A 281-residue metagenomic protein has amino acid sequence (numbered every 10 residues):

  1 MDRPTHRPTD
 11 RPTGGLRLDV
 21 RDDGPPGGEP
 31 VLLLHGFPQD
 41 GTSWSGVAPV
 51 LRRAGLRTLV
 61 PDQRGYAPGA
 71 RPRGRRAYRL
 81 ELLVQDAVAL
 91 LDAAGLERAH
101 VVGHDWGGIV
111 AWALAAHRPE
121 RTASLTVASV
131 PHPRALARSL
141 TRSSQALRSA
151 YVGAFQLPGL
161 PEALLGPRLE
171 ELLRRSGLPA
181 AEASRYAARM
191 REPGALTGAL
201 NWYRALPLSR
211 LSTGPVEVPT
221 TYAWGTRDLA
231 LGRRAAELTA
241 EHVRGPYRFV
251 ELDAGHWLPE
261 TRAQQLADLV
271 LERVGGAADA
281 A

Functional and structural regions predicted by a protein language model:
M1-R17: N-terminal cap/lid segment of alpha/beta-hydrolase-fold proteins
P8, V20-R21, P38, T226: Intrinsically disordered, low-complexity regulatory regions of eukaryotic regulatory proteins
P12, G24-P26, G214-V216: Short, flexible hinge/linker loops that cap or flank conserved catalytic cores
L16-L18, P30, S43, L59 (+6 more regions): Flexible "cap/lid" subdomain of the alpha/beta-hydrolase fold that forms the substrate-access gate
D23-A70: Conserved HGGG/HGGXW glycine-rich cap/lid loop of the alpha/beta-hydrolase fold
H35-F37, A99, G103-H104: Conserved alpha/beta-hydrolase "nucleophile elbow" surrounding the catalytic nucleophile
A254: Conserved SAM/SAH-binding loop
